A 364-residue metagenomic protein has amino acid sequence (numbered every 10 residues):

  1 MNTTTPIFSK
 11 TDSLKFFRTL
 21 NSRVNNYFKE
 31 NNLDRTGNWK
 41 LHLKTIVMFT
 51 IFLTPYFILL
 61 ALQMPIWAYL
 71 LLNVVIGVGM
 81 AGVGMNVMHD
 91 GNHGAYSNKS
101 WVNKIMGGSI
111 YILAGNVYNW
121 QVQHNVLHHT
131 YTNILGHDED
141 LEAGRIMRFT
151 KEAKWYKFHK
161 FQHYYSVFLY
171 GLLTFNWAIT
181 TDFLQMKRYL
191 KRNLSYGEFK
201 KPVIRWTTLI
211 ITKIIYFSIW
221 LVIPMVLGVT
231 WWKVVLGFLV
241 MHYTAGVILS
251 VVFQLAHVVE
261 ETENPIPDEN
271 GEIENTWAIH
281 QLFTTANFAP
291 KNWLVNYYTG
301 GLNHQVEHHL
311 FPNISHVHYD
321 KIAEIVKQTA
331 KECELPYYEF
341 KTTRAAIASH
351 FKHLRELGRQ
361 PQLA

Functional and structural regions predicted by a protein language model:
T3-N26, F175-Y189: Short, charged cytosolic
T5-I7, L33-K40, G91, M106-Y111 (+4 more regions): Glycine- and acidic
N21, N25-L43: Membrane-interface, cytosolic juxtamembrane amphipathic helix immediately N-terminal to a transmembrane helix, enriched
T36-G84, Y111-I112, H163-F175, K200-V252: Alpha-helical bilayer-embedded segments of polytopic membrane proteins, i.e., transmembrane/intramembrane helices
Q63, G91-A95, Q185-R188, L227 (+2 more regions): Membrane-interfacial segments
V75-K201, E269-P361: Membrane-embedded catalytic scaffold of the fatty acid hydroxylase/desaturase
M241-Q254, V258-V259, V326-P336: C-terminal, active-site-flanking charged/polar segments
F253-W277: C-terminal, non-catalytic macromolecule-binding modules
